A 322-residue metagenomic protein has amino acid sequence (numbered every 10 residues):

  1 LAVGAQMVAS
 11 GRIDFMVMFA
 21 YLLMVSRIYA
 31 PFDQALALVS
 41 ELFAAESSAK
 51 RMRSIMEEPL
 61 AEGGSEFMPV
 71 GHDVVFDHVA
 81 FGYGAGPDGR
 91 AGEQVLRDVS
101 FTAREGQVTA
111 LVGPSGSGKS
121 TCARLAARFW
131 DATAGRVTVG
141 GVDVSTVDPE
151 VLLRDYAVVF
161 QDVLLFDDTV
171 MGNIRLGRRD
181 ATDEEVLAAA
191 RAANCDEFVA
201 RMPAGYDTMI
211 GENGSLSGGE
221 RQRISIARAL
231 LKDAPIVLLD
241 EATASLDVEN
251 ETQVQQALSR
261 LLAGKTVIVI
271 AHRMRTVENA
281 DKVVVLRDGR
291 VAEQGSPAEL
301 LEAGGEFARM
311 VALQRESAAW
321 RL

Functional and structural regions predicted by a protein language model:
L1, A37, E41-A44, A80-A91: An intracellular "coupling" helix at the cytosolic face of ABC transporter transmembrane type-1 domains
L1-F19: A hydrophobic transmembrane-helix motif
A2-Q6, K50, E241: Transmembrane alpha-helix boundary and packing residues in multipass membrane permease domains and related
M18-Y29: Small-residue-enriched core segments of transmembrane alpha-helices in multipass membrane transport and channel
I28-I55: Cytosolic ends of transmembrane helices, especially the final helix of ABC transmembrane type-1 domains
A61-G64: Active-site phosphate-binding and catalytic loops of NTP-dependent enzymes
P69-L322: ABC-type nucleotide-binding domain
